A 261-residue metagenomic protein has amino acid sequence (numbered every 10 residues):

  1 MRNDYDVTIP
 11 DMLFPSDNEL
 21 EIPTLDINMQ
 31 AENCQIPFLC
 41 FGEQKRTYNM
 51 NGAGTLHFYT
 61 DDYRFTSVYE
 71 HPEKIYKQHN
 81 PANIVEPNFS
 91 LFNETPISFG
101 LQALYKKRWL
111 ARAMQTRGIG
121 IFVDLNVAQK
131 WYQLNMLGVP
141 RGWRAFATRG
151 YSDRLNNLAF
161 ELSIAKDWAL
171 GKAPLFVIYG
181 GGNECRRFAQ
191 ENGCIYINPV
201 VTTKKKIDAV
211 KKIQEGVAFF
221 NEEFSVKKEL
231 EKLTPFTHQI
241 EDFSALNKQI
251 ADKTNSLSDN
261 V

Functional and structural regions predicted by a protein language model:
M1-D124, Q129, D242: Positively charged, amphipathic N-terminal segments that serve as targeting/anchoring signals
M1-Q30, E191-N260: C-terminal accessory extensions appended to soluble enzyme cores
T66-V210: Eukaryote-skewed repeat-based solenoidal scaffolds used as protein-protein interaction platforms, primarily
